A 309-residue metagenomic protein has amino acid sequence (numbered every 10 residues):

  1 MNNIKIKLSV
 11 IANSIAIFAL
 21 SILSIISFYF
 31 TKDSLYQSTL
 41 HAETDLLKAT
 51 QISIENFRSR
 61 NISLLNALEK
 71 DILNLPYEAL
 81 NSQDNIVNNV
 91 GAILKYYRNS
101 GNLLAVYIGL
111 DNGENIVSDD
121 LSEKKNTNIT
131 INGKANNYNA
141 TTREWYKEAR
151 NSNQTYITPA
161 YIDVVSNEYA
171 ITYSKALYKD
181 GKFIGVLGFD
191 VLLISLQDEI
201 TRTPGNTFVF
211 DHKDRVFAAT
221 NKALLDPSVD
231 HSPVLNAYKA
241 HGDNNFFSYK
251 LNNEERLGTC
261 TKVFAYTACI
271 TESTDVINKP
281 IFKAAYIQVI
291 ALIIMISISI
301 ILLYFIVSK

Functional and structural regions predicted by a protein language model:
N2-Q37, H41, V289-I301: Extreme N-terminal signal-anchor transmembrane helix of membrane signaling/transducer proteins, especially in bacteria
S9-V10, S27-F57, N61, E78 (+6 more regions): Juxtamembrane interface helices immediately C-terminal to a transmembrane segment
H41-A49, F57-Q154: Extracytoplasmic/periplasmic sensory segments of membrane signal-transduction proteins
D84-S100, K182, V186-L224: Solvent-exposed, extracytoplasmic
N99, S118-V191, L196-E199, S248-L251: Extracytoplasmic/periplasmic ligand-binding sensor regions of membrane-associated signaling proteins
A105, S174, L257: Short hydrophobic/aromatic beta-strand element in the GNAT-like acyltransferase core that lines or flanks the acyl-donor
Y178, G205, K213, K222-V289: Extracellular/periplasmic juxtamembrane segments that couple receptor/chemosensory ectodomains to their
